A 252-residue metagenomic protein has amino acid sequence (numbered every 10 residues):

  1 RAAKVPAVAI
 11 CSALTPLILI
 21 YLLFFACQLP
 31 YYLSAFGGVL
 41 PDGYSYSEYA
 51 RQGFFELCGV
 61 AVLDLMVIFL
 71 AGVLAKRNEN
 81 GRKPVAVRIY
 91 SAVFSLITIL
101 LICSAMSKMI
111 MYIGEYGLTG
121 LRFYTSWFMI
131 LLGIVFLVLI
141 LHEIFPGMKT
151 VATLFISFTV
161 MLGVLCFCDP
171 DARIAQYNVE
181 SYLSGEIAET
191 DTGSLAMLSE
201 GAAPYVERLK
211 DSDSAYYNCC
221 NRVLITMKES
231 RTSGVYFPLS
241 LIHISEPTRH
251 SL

Functional and structural regions predicted by a protein language model:
R1-F24, L29-P30, V62-S91, H142-V151: Hydrophobic/aromatic interaction determinants used to assemble and anchor large protein complexes
C11, I18, M148-P170: Internal/C-terminal transmembrane anchor helices
F25-L40, C103-I110: Membrane-helix interface motif
D42-V62, L118-F128: Short aromatic-rich membrane-water interface segments that cap or initiate transmembrane helices in multi-pass membrane
E56-A71, F128-H142: Hydrophobic cores of alpha-helical transmembrane segments in multi-pass inner/ER membrane proteins, independent
V93-H142: Membrane-embedded alpha-helical segments of integral membrane proteins
G163-I187: Hydrophobic alpha-helical transmembrane segments in integral membrane proteins
I242-H250: Residue-level detector of conserved catalytic or cofactor/ligand-binding positions in enzyme active sites
